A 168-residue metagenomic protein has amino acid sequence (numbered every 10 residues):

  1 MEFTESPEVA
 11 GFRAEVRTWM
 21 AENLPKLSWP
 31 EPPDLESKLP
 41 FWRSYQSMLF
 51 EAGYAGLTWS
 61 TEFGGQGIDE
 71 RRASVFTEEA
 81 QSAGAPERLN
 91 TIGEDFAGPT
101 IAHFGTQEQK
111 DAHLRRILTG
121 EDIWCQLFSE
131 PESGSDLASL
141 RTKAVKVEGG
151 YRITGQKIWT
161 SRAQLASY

Functional and structural regions predicted by a protein language model:
M1-R13: Intrinsic disorder at enzyme termini
V9, M20, G53, S60 (+5 more regions): Buried hydrophobic positions in well-ordered alpha/beta secondary-structure cores of metabolic enzymes
K26-L49: Short secondary-structure junction/hinge motifs that connect adjacent elements
Q46, F50-E121, S161-Y168: Internal helix-loop-helix
G120-F128: A short, Trp-centered hydrophobic/proline-enriched beta-strand micro-motif
S135-D136, Y151: Hydrophobic, small-residue-rich alpha-helical packing segments that form membrane-like cores
R141, G150, T154-Y168: A short core secondary-structure module
